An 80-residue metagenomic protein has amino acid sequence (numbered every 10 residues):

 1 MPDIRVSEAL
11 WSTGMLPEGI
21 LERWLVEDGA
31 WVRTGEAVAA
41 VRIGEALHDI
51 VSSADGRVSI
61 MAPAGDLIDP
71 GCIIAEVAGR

Functional and structural regions predicted by a protein language model:
M1-A40, D49: Acidic, low-complexity mobile loops and tails
P2, A46, A54-G56: A generic structural signal for short beta-strands and their flanking turns/coil linkers
L21, R57-V58: Conserved hydrophobic positions within beta-strands
V26-E27, V32-R33, G44, S53 (+2 more regions): Surface-exposed strand-loop junctions at beta-sheet edges and helix termini that form docking/interaction patches
R33-I50, G71-R80: Short hydrophobic beta/alpha edge segments that flank linear recognition/processing sites
